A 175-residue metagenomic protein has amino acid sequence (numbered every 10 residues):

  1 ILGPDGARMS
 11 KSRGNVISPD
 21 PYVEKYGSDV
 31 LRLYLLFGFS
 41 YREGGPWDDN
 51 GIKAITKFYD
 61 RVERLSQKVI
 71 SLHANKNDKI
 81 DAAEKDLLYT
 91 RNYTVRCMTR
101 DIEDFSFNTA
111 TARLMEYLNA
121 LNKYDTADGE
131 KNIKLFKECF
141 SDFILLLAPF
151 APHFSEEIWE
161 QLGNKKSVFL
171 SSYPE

Functional and structural regions predicted by a protein language model:
L2-G3: Primarily short, surface-exposed interaction patches in extracytoplasmic proteins
S12-D20: C-terminal, charged and often intrinsically disordered regions of DNA end-processing helicases and nucleases
P21-E175: Helix-rich, typically C-terminal accessory recognition domains appended to large enzymatic cores
